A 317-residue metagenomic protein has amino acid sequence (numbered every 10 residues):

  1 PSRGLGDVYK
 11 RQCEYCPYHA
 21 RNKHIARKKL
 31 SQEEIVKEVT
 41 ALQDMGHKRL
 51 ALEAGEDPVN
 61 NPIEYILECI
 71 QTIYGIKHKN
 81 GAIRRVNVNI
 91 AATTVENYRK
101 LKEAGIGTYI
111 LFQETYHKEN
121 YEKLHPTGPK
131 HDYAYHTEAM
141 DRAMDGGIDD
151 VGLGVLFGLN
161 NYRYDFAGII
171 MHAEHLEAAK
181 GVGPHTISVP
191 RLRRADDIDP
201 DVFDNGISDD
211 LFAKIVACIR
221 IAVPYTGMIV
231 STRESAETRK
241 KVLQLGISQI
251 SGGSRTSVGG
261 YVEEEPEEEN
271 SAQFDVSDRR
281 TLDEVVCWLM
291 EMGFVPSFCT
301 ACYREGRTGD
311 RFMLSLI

Functional and structural regions predicted by a protein language model:
P1-L5, Y9: Single conserved hydrophobic/aromatic residue that forms the stacking wall/gate of nucleotide- or nucleobase-binding
Y9-C16: Short cysteine clusters
C13, L52, L111, A143 (+3 more regions): Conserved, mostly hydrophobic/aromatic
A20-V36, L42-M144, D150-G152, F157-L159 (+1 more regions): Core AdoMet radical
L30, N61-Y65, T127-Y135, N161-G168 (+3 more regions): Alpha-helix N-cap and loop-to-helix initiation/capping positions
K37, Q43, A178-I317: Auxiliary Fe-S-binding modules of radical SAM enzymes
T94-L101, N160-E174, S235-L245: Catalytic cores of alpha/beta
K102-T108, G147-D149, P224, Q244-S251: Glycine-enriched alpha-helix->loop->beta-strand junction motifs that scaffold or abut catalytic
